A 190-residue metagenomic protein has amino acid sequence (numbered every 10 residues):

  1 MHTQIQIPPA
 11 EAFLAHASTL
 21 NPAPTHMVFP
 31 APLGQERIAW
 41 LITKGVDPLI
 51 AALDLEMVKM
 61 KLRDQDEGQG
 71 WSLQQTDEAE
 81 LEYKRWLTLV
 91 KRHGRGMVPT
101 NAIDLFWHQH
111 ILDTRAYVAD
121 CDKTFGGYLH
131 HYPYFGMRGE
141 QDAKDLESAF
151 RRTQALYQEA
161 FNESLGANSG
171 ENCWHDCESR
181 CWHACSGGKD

Functional and structural regions predicted by a protein language model:
H2-D190: Intrinsically disordered, low-complexity, repeat-rich regions that form long N- or C-terminal tails or large
